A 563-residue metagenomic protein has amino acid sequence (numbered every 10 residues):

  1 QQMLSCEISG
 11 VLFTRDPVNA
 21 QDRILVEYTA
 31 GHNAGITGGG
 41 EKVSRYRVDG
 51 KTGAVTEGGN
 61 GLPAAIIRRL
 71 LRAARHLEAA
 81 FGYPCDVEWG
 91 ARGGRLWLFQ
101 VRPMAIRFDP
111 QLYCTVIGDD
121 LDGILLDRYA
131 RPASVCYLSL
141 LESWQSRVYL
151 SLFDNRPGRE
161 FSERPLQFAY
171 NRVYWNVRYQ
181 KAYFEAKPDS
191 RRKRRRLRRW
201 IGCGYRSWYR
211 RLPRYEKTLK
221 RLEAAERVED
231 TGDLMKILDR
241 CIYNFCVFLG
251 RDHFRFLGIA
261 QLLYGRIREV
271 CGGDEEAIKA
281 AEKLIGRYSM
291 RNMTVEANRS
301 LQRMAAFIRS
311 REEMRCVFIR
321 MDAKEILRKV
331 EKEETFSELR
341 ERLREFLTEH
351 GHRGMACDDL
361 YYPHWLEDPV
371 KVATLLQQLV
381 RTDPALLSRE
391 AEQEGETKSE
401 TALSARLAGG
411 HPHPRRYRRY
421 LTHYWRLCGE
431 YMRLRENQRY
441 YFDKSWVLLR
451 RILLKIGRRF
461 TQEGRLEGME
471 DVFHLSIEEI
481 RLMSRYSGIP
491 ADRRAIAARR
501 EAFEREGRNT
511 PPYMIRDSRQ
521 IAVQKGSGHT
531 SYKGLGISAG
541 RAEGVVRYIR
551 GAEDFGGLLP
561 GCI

Functional and structural regions predicted by a protein language model:
Q1-V116, H423, L427-Y431, D443 (+4 more regions): Conserved mixed alpha/beta core segments that line enzyme active sites in large multi-domain catalysts
V48-R68, L125-R147: A short, charged
A79-C85, G93, F108, G118 (+2 more regions): Contiguous hydrophobic, helix-prone segments at protein termini that mediate membrane targeting/anchoring
D122: Conserved H-X4-D acyltransferase segment
